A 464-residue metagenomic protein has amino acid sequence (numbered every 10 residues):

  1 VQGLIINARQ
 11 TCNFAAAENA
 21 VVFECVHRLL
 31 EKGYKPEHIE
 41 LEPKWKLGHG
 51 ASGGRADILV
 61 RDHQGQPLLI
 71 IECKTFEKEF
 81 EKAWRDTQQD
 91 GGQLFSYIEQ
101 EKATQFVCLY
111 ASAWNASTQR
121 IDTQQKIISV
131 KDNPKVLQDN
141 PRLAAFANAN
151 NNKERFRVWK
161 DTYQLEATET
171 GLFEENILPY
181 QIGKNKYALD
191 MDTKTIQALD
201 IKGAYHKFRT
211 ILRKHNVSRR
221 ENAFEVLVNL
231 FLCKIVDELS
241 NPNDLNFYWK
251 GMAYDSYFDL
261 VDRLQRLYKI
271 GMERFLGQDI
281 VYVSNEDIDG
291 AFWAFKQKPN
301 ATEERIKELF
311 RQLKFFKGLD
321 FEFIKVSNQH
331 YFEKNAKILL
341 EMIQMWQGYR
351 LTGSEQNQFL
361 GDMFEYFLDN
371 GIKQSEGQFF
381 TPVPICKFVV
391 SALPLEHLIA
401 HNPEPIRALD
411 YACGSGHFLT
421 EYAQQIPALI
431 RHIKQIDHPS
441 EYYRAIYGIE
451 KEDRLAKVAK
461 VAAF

Functional and structural regions predicted by a protein language model:
Q2-K44: Acidic-basic catalytic patches of nuclease active cores, encompassing PD-(D/E)XK and other metal-cofactor nuclease
T11-F14, E37-G65: Active-site metal-binding core of divalent-cation-utilizing nuclease and nuclease-like domains
C25, A56-D62, P67-F80, Y97: Conserved catalytic cores of phosphodiester-cleaving nucleases, focusing on short active-site segments
E37, G50-G53, P67-I70, K78-G91: Active-site-adjacent loop/helix micro-motif of nuclease/hydrolase catalytic cores
E81-Q138, R142-A145: Nucleic-acid nuclease catalytic cores
Y163-W249: Non-catalytic accessory regions of SAM-dependent methyltransferases
L232, L239-D369: Long recognition/docking surfaces used for binding and targeting
T381-F464: Conserved S-adenosyl-L-methionine
